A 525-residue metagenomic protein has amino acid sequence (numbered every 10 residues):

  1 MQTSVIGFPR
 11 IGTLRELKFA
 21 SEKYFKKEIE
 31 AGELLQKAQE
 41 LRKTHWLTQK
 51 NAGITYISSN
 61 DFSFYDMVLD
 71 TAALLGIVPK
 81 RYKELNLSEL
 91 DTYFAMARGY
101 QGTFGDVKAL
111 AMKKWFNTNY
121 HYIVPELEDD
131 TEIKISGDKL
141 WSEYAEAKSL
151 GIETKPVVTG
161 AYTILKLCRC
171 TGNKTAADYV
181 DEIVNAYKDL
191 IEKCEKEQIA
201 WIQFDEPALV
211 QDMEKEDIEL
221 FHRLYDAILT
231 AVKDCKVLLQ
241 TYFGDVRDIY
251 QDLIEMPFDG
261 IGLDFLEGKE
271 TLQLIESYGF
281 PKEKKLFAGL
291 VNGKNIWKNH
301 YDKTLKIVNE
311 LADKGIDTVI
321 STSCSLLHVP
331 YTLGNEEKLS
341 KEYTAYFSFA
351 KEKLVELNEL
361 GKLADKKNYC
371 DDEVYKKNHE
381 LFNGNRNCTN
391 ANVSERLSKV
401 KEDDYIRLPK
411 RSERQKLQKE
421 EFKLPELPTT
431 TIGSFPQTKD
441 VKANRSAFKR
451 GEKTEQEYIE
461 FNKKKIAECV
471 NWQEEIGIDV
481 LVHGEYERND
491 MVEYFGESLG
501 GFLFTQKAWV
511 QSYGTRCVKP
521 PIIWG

Functional and structural regions predicted by a protein language model:
M1-G525: Domain-level signal for soluble alpha/beta catalytic cores
